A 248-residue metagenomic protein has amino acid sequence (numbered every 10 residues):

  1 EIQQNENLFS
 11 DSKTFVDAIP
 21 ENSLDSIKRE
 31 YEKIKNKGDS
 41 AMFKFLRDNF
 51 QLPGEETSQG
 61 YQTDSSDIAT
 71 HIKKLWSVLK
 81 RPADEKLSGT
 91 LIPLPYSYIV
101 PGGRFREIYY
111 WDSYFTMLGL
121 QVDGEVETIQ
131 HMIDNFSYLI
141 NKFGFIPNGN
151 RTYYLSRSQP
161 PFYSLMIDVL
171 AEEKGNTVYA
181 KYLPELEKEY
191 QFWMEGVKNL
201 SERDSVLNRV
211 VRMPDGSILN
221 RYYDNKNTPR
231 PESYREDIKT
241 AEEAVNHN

Functional and structural regions predicted by a protein language model:
E1-N248: Acidic, mature catalytic/reactive cores of soluble proteins
